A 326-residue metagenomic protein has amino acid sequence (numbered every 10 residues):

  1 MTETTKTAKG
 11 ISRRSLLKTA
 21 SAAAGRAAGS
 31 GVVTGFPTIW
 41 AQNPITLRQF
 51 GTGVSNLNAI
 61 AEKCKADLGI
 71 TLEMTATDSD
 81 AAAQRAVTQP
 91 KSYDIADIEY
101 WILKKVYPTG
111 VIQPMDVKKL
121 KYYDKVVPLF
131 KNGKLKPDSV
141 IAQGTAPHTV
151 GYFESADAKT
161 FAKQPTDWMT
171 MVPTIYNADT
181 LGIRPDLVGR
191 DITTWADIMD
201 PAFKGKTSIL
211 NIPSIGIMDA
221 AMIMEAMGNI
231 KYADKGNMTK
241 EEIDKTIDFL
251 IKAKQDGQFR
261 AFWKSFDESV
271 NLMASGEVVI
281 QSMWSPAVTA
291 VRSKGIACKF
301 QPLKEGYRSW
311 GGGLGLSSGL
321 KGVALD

Functional and structural regions predicted by a protein language model:
M1-S15, T38: N-terminal secretory signal peptides
S12-V32: N-terminal export leaders
Q42-T109, V270: Early extracytoplasmic/lumenal segment of secretory-pathway proteins
S55, Y107, I112-E268: Extracytoplasmic ligand-binding site segments that recognize negatively charged/polar headgroups
L72-D78, D97, G257-S265, Q301: Short beta-strand-to-loop elements that line the ligand-binding cleft of bilobed periplasmic-binding protein-like
A86-V87, N271-G276, L316: Hydrophobic residues within well-ordered alpha-helices
Y93-I98, F262, V279-W284: Paired acidic/hydrophobic, glycine-rich loop segments that form the ligand-binding mouth/hinge of periplasmic-binding
M283, A287, R292-D326: Extracytoplasmic/periplasmic substrate-recognition and gating elements
